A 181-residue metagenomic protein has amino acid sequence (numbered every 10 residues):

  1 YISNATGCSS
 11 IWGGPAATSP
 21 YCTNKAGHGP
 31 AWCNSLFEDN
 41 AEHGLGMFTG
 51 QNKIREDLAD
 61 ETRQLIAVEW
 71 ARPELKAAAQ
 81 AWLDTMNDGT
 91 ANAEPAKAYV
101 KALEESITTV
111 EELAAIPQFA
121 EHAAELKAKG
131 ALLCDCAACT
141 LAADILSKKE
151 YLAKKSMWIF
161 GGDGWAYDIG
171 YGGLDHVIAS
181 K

Functional and structural regions predicted by a protein language model:
Y1, S10-T23, A77, L146-K181: Thiamine diphosphate
N4-W12, S19, N34-H43: Short connector loops at secondary-structure junctions
Y21-W32: Acidic, Ser/Thr-rich peripheral helices and adjacent loops at domain boundaries
C33-L58, I145: N-terminal leader/propeptide and maturation segments of large enzyme subunits in energy/redox metabolism and hydrolases
E56-Q64, E112, E121-H122, L126-A128: Intrinsically disordered, low-complexity terminal tails/loops enriched in metal-binding residues
E61-V110: Aromatic-anchored, charged helix-turn/loop surface patch used as a conserved interaction hotspot
I116-D144: Amphipathic alpha-helical binding modules
